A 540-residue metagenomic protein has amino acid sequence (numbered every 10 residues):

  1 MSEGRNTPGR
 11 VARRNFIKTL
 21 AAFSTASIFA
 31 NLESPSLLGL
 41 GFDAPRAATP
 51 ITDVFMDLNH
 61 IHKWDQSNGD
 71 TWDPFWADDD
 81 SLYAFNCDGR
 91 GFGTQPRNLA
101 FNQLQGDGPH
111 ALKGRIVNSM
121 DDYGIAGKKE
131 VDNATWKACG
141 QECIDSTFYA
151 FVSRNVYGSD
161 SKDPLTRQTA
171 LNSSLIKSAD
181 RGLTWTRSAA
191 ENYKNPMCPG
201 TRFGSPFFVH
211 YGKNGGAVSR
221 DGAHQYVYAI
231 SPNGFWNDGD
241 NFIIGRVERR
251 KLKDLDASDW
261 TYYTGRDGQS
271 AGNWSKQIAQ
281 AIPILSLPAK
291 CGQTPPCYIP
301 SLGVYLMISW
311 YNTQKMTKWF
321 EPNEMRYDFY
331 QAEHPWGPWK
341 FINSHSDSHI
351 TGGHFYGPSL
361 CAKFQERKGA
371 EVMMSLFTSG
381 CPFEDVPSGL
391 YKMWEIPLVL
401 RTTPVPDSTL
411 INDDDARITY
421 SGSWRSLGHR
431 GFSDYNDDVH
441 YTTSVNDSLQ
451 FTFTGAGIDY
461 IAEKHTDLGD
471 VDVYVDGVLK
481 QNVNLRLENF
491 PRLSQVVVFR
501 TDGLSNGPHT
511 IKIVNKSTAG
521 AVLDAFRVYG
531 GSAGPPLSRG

Functional and structural regions predicted by a protein language model:
M1-N15, T19-A26, L38: N-terminal secretory signal peptides
G9, N31-T52: C-terminal segment of N-terminal export signals and the immediately downstream linker at the start of the mature
T49-D53, L82-K129, S159, P164-R167 (+1 more regions): Beta-propeller domains
S67-W76, V131-I144, G204-A223, Q293-S301 (+1 more regions): Structural signature of eukaryotic scaffold interfaces centered on beta-propeller domains
Q105-A111, I176-R187, Y330-F341, H509: Asp-box/BNR beta-propeller loop motif
Y226-Q331, N343-D347: Active-site cradle of extracellular carbohydrate-active enzymes
K340-F364: Conserved blade-ending motifs and adjacent loop-strand segments that build the rim/top face of beta-propeller domains
P404-G540: Glycan-recognition surfaces in beta-rich domains, encompassing non-catalytic CBMs and lectin-like receptor-binding
